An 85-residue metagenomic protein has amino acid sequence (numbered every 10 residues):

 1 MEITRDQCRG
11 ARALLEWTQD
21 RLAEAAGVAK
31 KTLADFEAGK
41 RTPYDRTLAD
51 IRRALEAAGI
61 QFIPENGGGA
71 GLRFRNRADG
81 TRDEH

Functional and structural regions predicted by a protein language model:
M1-A13, R52: A short, Lys/Arg-rich alpha-helix, primarily the initiator
E2-I3, T42, R46-A49: Residues at secondary-structure transition points
C8, L22-A23, L33-F36: Conserved hydrophobic/aromatic packing and binding residues within compact polymer-binding modules
A13, A57-H85: Short, charged recognition helix plus adjacent turn of helix-turn-helix-like nucleic-acid-binding domains
L14, A25: Residues within the alpha-helical elements of helix-turn-helix
G27, R46-I63: DNA major-groove recognition helix of helix-turn-helix/homeodomain DNA-binding modules
G27-P43: Recognition helix of helix-turn-helix/homeodomain-like DNA-binding domains that insert into the DNA major groove
